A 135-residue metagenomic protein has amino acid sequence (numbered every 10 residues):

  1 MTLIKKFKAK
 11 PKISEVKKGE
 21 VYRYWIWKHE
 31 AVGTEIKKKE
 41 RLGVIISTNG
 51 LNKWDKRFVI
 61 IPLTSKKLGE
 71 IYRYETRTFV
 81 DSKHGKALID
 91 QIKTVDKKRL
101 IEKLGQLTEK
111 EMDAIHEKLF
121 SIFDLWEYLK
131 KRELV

Functional and structural regions predicted by a protein language model:
T2-I4, F79-V135: C-terminal terminal-subdomain/extension
K5-K10: Short alpha-helix capping/helix-loop boundary micro-motifs
W27-A31: Short, charged beta-turn/beta-strand-edge "cap" motif at the junction between a beta-strand and an adjacent loop
T34-T78: Compact nucleic-acid interaction/catalytic patches
